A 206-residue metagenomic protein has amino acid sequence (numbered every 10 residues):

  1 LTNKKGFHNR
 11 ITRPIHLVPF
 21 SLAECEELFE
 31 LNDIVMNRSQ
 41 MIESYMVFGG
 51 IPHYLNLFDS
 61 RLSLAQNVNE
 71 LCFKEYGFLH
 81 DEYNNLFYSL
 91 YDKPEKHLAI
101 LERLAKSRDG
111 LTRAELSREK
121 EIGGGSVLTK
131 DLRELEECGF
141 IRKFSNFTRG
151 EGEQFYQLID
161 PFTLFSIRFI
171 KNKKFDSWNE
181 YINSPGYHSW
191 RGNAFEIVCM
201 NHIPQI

Functional and structural regions predicted by a protein language model:
L1-N3, L28, L57: Short, conserved acidic/polar surface loops in the N-terminal third of protein domains
L1-T12: Short regulatory helix/loop adjacent to the ATP-binding pocket of P-loop NTPases
P14-Q40: Conserved small helical "lid"/interfacial subdomain of P-loop NTPases
P19, G49, Q157: Short aromatic/basic micro-patch
E30, M46, R118: Short polybasic/polar patches that bind polyanions
M36-M41, M46-L57, L98: The conserved phosphate-sensing helix
P52-I206: Accessory nucleic acid-recognition modules appended to NTPase machines
